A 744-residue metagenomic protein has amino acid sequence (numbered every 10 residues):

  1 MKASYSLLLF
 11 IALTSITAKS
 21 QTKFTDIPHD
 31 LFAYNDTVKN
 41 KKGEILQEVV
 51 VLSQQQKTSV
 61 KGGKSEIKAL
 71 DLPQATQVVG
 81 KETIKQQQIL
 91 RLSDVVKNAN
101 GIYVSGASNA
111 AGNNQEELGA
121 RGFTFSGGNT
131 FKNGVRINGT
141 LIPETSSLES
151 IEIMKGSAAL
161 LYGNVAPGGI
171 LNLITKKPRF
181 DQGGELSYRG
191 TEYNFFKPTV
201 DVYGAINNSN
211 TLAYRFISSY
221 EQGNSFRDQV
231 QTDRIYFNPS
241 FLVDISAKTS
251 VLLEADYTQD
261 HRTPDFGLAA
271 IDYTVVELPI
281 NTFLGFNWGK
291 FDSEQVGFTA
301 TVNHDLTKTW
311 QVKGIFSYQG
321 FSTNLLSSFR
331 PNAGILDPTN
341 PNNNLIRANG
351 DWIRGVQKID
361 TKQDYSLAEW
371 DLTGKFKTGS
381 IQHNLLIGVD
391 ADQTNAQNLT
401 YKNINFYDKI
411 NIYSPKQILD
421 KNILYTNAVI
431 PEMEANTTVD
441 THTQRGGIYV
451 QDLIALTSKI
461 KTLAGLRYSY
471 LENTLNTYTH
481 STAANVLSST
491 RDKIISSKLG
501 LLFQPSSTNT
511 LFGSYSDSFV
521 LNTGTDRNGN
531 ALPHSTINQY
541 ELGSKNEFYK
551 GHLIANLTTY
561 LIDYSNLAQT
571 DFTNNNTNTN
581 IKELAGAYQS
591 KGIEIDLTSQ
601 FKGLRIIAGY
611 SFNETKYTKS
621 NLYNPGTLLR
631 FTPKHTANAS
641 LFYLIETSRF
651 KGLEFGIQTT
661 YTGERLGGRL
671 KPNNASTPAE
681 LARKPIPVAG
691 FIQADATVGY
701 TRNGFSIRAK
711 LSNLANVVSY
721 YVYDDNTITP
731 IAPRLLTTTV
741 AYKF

Functional and structural regions predicted by a protein language model:
I45-D181, L542: Acidic, small-polar-rich N-terminal luminal/periplasmic segments of exported/outer-membrane proteins
A69, R189-F196, A213, Y220-D244 (+9 more regions): Outer-membrane beta-barrel proteins
S147-E149, L160-P239, I245-T249, L553: Outer-membrane beta-barrel translocator/receptor signature
E221, S225, L242-D305, T309 (+5 more regions): Acidic/polar loop-and-plug regions of large Gram-negative outer-membrane beta-barrel proteins
S246, Q363, Q382-N384, D390-T394 (+1 more regions): Structural signature of Gram-negative outer-membrane beta-barrels, strongest in the C-terminal barrel of TonB-dependent
N303-T307, Q311-S317, F321-S328, T510-L511 (+3 more regions): Membrane-embedded beta-barrel scaffold of Gram-negative outer-membrane proteins
D563, K602, T660-T677, G699-F744: C-terminal beta-signal and adjacent terminal beta-strands/loops of Gram-negative outer-membrane beta-barrel proteins
D563, L584-L670, T739-K743: Gram-negative outer-membrane beta-barrel transporters
